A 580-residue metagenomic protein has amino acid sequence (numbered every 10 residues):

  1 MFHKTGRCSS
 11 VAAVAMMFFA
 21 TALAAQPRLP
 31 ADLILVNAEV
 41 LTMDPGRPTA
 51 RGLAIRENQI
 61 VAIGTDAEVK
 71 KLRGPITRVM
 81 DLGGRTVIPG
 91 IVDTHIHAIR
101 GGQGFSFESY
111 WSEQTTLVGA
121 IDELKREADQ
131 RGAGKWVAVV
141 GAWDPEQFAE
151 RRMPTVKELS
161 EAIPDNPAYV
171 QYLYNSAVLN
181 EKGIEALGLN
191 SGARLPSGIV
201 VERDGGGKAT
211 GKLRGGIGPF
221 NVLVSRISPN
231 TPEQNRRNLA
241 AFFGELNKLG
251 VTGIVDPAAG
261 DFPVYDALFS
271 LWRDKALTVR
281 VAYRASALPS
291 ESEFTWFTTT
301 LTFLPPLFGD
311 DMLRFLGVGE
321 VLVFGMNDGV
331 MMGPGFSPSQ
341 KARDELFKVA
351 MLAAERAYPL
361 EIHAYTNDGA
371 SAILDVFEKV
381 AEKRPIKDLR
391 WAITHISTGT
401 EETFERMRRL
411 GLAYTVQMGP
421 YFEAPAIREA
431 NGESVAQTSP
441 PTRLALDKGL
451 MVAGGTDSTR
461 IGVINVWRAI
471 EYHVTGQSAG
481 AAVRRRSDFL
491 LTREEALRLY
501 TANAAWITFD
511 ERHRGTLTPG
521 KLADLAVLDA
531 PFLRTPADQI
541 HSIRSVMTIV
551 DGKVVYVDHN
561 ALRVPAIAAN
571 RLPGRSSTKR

Functional and structural regions predicted by a protein language model:
M1-A13: Bacterial N-terminal signal peptides that target proteins for export
F19-A22: N-terminal signal peptide c-region/cleavage motif recognized by signal peptidases
A25-V36, L41, P45-T299, M312-G369 (+6 more regions): Divalent metal-binding segments
T299-F303, S439: Alpha-helical scaffolding within the catalytic cores of extracellular/periplasmic polymer-degrading hydrolases
M351-E361, Y365-W391, H395-I396, E401-E405 (+4 more regions): His/Asp/Glu-enriched, well-ordered alpha-helical/loop segment that forms or immediately abuts the divalent-metal
A413: Ligand-binding beta-strand-loop-alpha-helix segment within the catalytic cores of soluble metabolic enzymes
V557-R580: Extracellular/periplasmic ectodomains of large secreted or surface enzymes and adhesion receptors
